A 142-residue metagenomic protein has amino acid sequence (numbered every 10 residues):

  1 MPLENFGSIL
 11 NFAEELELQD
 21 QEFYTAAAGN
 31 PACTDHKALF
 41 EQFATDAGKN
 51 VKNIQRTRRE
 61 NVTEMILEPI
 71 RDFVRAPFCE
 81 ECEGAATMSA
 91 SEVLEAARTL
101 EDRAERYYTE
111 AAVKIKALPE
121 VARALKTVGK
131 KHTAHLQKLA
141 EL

Functional and structural regions predicted by a protein language model:
M1-L10, T87-A90: Membrane-interacting alpha-helical segments
L3-N5, N53-T57, N61-T63, L94 (+1 more regions): Domain-length accessory/inserted modules outside core catalytic folds
N5-N11, F23, D35: A cross-kingdom feature marking solvent-exposed beta-strand/loop segments within repeated, beta-rich binding/scaffold
A13, D20, A26-A27, P77-K116: Acidic/histidine-rich alpha-helical segments that form the ligand environment of transition-metal centers
A13-Y24, F40-R58, E101-A104, L125-L139: Alpha-helical transition-metal enzyme core signature, strongest for iron centers
C33-T34, A117-L118: Short loop-to-helix capping motifs
R56-A90: Carboxylate-rich helix-loop segments that flank metal/cofactor sites and access channels in metalloenzymes
